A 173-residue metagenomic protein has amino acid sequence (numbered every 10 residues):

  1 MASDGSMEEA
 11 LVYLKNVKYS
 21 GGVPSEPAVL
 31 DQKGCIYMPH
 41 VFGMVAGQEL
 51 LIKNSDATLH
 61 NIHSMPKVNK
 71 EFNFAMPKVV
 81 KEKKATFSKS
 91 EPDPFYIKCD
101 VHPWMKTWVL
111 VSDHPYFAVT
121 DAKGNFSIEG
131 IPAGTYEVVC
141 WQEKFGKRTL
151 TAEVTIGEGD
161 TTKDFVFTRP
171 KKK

Functional and structural regions predicted by a protein language model:
M1-K173: Extracytoplasmic copper-binding redox domains, predominantly the cupredoxin/blue-copper superfamily
